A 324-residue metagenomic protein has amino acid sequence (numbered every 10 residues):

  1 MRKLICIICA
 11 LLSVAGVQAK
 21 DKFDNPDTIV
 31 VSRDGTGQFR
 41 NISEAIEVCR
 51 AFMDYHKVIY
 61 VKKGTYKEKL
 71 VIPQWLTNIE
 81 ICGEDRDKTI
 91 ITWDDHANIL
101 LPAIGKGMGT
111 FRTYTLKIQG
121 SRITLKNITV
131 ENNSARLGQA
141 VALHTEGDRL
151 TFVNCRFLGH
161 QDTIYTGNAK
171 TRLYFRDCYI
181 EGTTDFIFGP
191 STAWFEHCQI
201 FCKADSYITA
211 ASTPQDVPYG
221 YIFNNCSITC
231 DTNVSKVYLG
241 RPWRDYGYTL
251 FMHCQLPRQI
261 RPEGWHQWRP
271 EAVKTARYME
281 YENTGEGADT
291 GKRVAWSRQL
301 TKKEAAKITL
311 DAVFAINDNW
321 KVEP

Functional and structural regions predicted by a protein language model:
M1-D24: Bacterial Sec-dependent N-terminal signal peptides
K20-P324: Sequence-level preference for short, compositionally simple segments enriched in small aliphatic or small polar residues
